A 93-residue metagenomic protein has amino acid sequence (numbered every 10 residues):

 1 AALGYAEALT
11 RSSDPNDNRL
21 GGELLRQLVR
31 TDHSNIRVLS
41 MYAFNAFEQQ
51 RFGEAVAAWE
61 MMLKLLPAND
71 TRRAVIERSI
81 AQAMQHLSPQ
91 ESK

Functional and structural regions predicted by a protein language model:
A1-D32, M41: Alpha-helical adaptor scaffolds
R11-R19, I80-K93: Alpha-helical linker/edge segments of TPR/alpha-solenoid repeat scaffolds and analogous pre-/post-domain helices
S13-D17, Q49, T71: Short coil/turn and helix-start
